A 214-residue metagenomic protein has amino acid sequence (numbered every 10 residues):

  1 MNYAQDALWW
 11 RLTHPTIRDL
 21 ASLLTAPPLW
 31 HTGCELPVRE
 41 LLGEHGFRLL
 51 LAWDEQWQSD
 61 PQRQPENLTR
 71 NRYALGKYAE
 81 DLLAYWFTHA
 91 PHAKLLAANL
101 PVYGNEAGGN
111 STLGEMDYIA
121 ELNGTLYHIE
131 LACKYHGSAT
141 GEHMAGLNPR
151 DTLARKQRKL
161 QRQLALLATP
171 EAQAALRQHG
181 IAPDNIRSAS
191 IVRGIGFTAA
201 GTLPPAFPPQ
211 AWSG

Functional and structural regions predicted by a protein language model:
M1-G214: Intrinsically disordered, low-complexity Ser/Thr/Pro/Gly-rich regulatory segments
